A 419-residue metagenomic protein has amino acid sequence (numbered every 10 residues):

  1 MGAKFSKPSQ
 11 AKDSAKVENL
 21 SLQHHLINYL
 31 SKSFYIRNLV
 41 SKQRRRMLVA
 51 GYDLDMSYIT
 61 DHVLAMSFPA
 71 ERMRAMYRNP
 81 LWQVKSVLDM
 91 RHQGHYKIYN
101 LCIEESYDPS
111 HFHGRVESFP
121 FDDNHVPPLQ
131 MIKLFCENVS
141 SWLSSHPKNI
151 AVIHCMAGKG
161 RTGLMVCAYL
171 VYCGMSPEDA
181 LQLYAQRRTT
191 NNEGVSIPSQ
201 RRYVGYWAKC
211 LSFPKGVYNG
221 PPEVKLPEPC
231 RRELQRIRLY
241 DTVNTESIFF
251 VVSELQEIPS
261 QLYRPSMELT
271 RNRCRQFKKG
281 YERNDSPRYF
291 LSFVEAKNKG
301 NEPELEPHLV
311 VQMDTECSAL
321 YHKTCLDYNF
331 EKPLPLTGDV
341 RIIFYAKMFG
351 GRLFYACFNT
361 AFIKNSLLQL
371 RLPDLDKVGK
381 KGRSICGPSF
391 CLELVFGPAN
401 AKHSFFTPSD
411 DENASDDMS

Functional and structural regions predicted by a protein language model:
M1-V17: PEST-like, low-complexity acidic/proline-rich intrinsically disordered segments, predominantly at protein N-termini
G2, Y35, Y52, G160-G163: Glycine-centered flexibility motif
A15-A151, Y172-Q182, R187-G194, R236-S419: Cysteine-based protein phosphatase catalytic domain of the PTP/DSP
H146-A168: A phosphate-binding catalytic loop at a beta-strand-loop-alpha-helix junction that coordinates phosphoryl groups
R161-A168, M175, D179-A180, S196-S199: Long all-alpha helical scaffold domains
A168-Y172, G205-Y206: Short, hydrophobic/amphipathic alpha-helical patches that form generic packing surfaces within helical domains
T189, E193-C230: Catalytic cores of secreted or luminal carbohydrate-active enzymes
